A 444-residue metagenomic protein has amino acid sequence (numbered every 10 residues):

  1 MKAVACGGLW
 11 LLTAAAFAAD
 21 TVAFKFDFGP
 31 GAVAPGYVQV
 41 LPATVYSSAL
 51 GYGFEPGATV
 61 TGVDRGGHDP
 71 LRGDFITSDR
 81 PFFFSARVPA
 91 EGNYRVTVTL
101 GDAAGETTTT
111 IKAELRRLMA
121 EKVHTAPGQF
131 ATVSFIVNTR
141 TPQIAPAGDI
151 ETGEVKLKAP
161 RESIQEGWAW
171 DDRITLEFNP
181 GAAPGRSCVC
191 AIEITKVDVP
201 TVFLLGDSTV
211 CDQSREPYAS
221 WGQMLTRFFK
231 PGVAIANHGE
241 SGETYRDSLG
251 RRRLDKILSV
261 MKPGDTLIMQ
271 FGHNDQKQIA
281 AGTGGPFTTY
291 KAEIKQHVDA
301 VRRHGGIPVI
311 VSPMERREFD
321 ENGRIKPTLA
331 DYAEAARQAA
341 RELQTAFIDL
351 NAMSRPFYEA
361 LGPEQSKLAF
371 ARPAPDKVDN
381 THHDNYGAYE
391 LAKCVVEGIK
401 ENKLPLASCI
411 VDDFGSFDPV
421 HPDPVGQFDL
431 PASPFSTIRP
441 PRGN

Functional and structural regions predicted by a protein language model:
M1-K2: N-terminal secretory signal peptides that target proteins for export/translocation
A5-A15: Bacterial N-terminal signal peptides
A19-R215: Compositionally biased, intrinsically disordered or flexible polar/acidic segments
K25, I235-N237, Q344-F347: Conserved beta-strand scaffold positions in the cores of enzyme catalytic domains, especially in NTP/NDP-utilizing
D74-F75, E243-S248, R324-K326: Short, flexible loop segments at the rims of nucleotide/cofactor-binding pockets, characterized by
A113-E114, P231, H304, L343: Short, structured coil segments at secondary-structure junctions
W170, N179-S187, T195-L204, T209-A300 (+1 more regions): Conserved SGNH/GDSL esterase-like catalytic core that processes O-acyl groups on lipids and polysaccharides
R252-D412, V420, P431-N444: Alpha-helical cap/lid subdomain in secreted, periplasmic, or secretory-pathway luminal O-acyl-processing enzymes
